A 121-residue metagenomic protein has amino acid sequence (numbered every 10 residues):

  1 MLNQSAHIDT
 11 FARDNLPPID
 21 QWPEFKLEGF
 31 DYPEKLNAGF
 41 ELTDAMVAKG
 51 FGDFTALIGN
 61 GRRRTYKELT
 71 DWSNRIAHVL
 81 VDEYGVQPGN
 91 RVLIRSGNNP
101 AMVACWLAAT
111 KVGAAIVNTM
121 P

Functional and structural regions predicted by a protein language model:
M1-N37: Flexible, non-catalytic linker and terminal segments flanking ANL/adenylate-forming cores
E34-N37, K67-D71: Conserved phosphate-coordination/catalytic loops
G39-F40, M102: A general structural signal for well-ordered alpha-helical segments in protein cores
E41, A45, R75-D82: Residue-level signal for well-ordered alpha-helical scaffold segments within enzymatic catalytic domains
E41-E68: AMP-dependent adenylate-forming
T43-M46, L69, S73, V92 (+1 more regions): Adenylate-forming
A56, E68-V79: Conserved N-terminal alpha-helix of the aminotransferase class I/II PLP-enzyme fold
R62-R64, V79-P121: Conserved AMP-binding/adenylate-forming
